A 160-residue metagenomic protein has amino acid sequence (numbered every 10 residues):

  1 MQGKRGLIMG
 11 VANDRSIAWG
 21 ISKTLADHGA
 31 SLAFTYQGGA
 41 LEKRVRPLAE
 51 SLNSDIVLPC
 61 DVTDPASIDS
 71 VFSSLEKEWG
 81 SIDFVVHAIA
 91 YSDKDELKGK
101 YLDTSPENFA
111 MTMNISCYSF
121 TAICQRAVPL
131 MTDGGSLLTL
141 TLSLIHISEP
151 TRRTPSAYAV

Functional and structural regions predicted by a protein language model:
M1-F34: Canonical Rossmann dinucleotide-binding motif of NAD(H)/NADP(H)-dependent dehydrogenases/reductases, specifically
M9, H87-A90, G135-L142: Structural signature of the Rossmann-like NAD(P)-dependent dehydrogenase/reductase core
S16, S67-S70, M111-N114, Y118-R126: Conserved mid-core alpha-helix of short-chain dehydrogenase/reductase
G29-V45: Conserved glycine-rich Rossmann-like NAD(P)H-binding loop of the short-chain dehydrogenase/reductase
C60, D64-D69, S73-E78, F84-A110: Conserved mid-core segment of classical short-chain dehydrogenase/reductases
E78-W79, S92-E96, A122-G135: A short helix-coil junction within the Rossmann-fold of NAD(P)-dependent oxidoreductases
D83, K98-A122, G134, L138: Catalytic Tyr-X3-Lys loop
I145-A159: Single conserved hydrophobic/aromatic residue that forms the stacking wall/gate of nucleotide- or nucleobase-binding
